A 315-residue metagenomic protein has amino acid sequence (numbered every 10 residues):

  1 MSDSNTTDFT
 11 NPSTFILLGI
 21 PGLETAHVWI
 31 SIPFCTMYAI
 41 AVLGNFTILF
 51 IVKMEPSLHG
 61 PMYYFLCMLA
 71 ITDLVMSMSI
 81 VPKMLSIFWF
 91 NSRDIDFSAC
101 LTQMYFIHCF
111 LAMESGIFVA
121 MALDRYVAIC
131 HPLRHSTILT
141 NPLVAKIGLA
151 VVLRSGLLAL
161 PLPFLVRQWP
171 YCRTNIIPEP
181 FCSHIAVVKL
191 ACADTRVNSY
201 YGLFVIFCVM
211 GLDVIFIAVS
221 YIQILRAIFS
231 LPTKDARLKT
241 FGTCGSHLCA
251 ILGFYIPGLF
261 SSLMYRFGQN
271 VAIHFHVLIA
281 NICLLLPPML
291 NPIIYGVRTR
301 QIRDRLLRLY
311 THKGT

Functional and structural regions predicted by a protein language model:
M1-T315: Transmembrane helical core of 7TM receptor-like proteins
